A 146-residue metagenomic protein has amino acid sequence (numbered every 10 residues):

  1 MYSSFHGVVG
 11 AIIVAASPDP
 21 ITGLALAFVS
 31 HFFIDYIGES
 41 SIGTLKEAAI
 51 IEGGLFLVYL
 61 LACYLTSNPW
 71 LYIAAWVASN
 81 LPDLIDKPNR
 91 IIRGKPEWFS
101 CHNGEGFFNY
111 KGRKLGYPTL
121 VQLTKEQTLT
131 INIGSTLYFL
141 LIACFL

Functional and structural regions predicted by a protein language model:
M1-L146: N-terminal membrane-targeting hydrophobic helices
